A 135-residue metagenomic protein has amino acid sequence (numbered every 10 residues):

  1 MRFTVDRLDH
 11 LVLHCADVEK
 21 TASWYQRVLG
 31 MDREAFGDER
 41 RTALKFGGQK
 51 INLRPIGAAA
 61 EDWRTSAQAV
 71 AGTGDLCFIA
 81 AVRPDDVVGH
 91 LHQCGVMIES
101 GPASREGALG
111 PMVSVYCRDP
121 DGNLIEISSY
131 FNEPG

Functional and structural regions predicted by a protein language model:
M1-E19, G74-L76, Y130-G135: N-terminal beta-strand motif that seeds the catalytic metal site of vicinal oxygen chelate
M1-T4, V88-G135: Vicinal oxygen chelate
F3, T42-A43, T65-Q68, E106-G107: Short secondary-structure boundary/capping segments
R7, R40, G47-Q49, G72-G74 (+1 more regions): Residues that flank catalytic or metal-binding motifs in active/ligand-binding sites
V12-A58: Core segments of cupin and vicinal oxygen chelate
K20-T21, R83-V88: Short, conserved charged micro-motifs
N52, A59-W63, E133-G135: A short local loop/turn or secondary-structure capping micro-motif enriched for an aromatic residue
S66-C77: Helix-adjacent hinge/juxtasegments
